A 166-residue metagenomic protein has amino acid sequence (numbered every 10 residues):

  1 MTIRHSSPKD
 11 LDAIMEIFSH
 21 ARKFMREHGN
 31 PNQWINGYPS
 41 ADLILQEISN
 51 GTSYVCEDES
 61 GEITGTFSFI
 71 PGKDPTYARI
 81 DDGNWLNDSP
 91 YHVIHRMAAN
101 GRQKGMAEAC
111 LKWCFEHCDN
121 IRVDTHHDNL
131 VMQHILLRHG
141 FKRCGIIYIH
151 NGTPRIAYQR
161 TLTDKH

Functional and structural regions predicted by a protein language model:
M1, G61-T66, H92: Glycine-rich phosphate/pyrophosphate-binding loop shared by adenosine-nucleotide-utilizing enzymes
T2-E16: A short beta-loop-alpha structural element at the N-terminal edge of CoA-dependent acyl/N-acetyltransferase catalytic
R22-D42: Conserved GNAT-fold acetyl-CoA-binding loop/helix
V55, E62-G72: Conserved beta-strand in the GNAT
S68-R102: Conserved acyl-donor/pantetheine-binding loop and adjacent beta-alpha core of acyl/acetyltransferases and related
R102-E116, H134-R138: Conserved acetyl-CoA-binding loop-helix of GNAT-fold acetyltransferases
H117-D128: Conserved GNAT acetyl-CoA-binding A-motif
D124, K142-I156: Conserved catalytic-core motifs of GNAT/GCN5-like acyltransferases
